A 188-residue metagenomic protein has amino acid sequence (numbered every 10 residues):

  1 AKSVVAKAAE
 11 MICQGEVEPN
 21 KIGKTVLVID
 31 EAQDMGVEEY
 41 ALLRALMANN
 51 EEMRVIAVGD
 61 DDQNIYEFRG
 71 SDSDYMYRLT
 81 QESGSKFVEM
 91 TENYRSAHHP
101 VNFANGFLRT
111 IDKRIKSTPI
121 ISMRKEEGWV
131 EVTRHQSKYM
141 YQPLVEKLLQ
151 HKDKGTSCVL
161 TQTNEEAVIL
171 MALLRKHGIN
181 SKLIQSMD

Functional and structural regions predicted by a protein language model:
A1-E31, V37-L42, A57, E67 (+1 more regions): Accessory N-terminal region flanking or inserted into the helicase ATPase core in nucleic-acid motor proteins
K24, G84-K86, K147-T156: Short, surface-exposed connector motifs at secondary-structure boundaries
T25-L27, V55, D153-T161: Generic beta-sheet signal
E38-W129, R134: Conserved RecA-like helicase ATPase core segment that couples NTP binding/hydrolysis to strand translocation
E39-L46, K147, I169-L173: A short acidic, amphipathic alpha-helical/loop segment
N93-A97, S137-Q142, M187-D188: A short acidic, often aromatic-flanked loop/helix-cap motif at beta-alpha or helix-coil junctions that lines enzyme
H98, C158-D188: Core RecA-like ATPase module of SF1/SF2 helicases and allied nucleic-acid translocases
T133-K154: Conserved interdomain hinge at the start of the Helicase C-terminal
